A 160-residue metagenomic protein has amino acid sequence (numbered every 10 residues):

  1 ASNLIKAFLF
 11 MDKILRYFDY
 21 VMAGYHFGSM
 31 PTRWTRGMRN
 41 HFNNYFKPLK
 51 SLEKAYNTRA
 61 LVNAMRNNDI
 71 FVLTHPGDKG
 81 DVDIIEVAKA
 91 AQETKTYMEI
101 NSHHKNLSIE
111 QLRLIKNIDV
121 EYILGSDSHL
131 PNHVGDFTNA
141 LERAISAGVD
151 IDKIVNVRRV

Functional and structural regions predicted by a protein language model:
A1-T94, I145, V149, K153: Extended substrate/RNA-proximal surfaces in nucleic-acid metabolism proteins
A7, D83, Q111, D136-F137: Residues at alpha-helix caps and immediate loop-helix transition turns in enzyme cores, especially N- and C-cap
V21, M98, D127: Conserved, mostly hydrophobic/aromatic
P31-W34, S108-E110, N132-G135: Short, charged, surface-exposed secondary-structure boundary motifs
K95-H104: His/Asp/Glu-enriched short active-site or ligand-binding loop at hydrolase and phosphoryl-transfer sites
Y97, E121, D150: Residue-level detector of anion-binding/catalytic polar loops
V120-G135: Short acidic/histidine-rich active-site segments
G135-V160: Mid-to-C-terminal alpha-helical segments outside catalytic/metal-binding sites
